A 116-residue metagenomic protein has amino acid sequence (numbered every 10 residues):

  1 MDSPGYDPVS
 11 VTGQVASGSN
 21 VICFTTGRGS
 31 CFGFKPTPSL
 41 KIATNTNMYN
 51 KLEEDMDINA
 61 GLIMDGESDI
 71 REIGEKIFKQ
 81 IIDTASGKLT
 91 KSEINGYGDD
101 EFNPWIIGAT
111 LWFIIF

Functional and structural regions predicted by a protein language model:
M1-N50, L62-G66: Hydrophobic alpha-helical bundle architecture
G18-V21, T25, T37-S39, A60-F116: Extended hydrophobic packing segments that form well-structured cores
L52-N59: A structural signal for small-residue-enriched, beta-sheet-centric alpha/beta enzyme cores and oligomeric scaffold folds
